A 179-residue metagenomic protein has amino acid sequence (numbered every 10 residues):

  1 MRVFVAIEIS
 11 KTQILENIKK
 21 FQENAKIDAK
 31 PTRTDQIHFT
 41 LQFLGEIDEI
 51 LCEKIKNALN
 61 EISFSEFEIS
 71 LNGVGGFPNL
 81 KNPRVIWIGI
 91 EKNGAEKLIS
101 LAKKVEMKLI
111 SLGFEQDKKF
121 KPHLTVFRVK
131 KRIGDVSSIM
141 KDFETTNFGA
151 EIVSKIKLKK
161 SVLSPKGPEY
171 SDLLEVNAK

Functional and structural regions predicted by a protein language model:
M1-K179: Histidine-dependent nucleotide/RNA phosphoesterase domain, centered on the 2H-phosphoesterase fold with its duplicated
